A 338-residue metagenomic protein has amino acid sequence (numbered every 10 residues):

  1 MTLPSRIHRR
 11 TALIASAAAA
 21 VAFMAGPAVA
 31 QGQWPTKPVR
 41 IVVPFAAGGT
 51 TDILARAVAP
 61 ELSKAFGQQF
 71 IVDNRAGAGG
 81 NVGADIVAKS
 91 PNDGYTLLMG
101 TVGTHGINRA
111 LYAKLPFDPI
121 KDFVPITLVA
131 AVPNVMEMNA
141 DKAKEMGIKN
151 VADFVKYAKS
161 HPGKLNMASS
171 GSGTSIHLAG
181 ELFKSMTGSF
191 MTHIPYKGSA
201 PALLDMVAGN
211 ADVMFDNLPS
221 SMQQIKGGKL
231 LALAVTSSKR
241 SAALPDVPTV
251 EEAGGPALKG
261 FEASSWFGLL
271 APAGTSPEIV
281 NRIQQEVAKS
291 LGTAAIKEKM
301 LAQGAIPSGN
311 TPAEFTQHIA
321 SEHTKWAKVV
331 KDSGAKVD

Functional and structural regions predicted by a protein language model:
T2, T36-P38, K226-G227, P277-D338: An extracytoplasmic/periplasmic, membrane-proximal ligand-sensing/linker region
I7-L13: N-terminal export leaders
A25-P27: N-terminal signal peptide c-region/cleavage motif recognized by signal peptidases
A30-K121, K164-N166, G188-V213, Q224 (+3 more regions): N-terminal (or domain-start) structured segment
A30-Q31, D122-I126, E252-F261: Short beta-strand/turn micro-motifs at beta-sheet edges
K89-G94, A110-P201, V250, W266-K299: Hinge/capping helix and adjacent helix->loop/strand transition within the periplasmic-binding protein
H105-K114, H177, L182-M186, A208 (+1 more regions): A ligand-binding cleft/hinge motif common to bilobed small-molecule-binding domains
A131, S221-L291, T324: C-terminal lobe and pocket-closing loops of periplasmic/extracytoplasmic Venus-flytrap solute-binding proteins
